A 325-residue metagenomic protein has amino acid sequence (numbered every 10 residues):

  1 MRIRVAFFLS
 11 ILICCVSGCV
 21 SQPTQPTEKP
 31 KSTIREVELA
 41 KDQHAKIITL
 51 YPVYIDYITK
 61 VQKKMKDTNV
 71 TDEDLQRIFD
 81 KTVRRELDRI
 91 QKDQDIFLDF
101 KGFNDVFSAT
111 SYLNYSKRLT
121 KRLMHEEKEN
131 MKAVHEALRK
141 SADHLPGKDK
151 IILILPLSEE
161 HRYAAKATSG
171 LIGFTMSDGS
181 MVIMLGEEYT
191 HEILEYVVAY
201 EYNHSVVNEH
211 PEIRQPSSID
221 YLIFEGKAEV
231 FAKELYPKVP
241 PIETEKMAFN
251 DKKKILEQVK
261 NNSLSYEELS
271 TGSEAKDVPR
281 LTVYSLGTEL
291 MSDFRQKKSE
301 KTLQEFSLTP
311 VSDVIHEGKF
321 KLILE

Functional and structural regions predicted by a protein language model:
C14-G18: C-terminal motif of bacterial Sec signal peptides marking the signal peptidase cleavage site
V20-Q22: Bacterial signal peptide processing site
T24-M131: Non-catalytic architectural context of zinc metalloproteases
K29-T68, S218-I255, K321-E325: Post-HExxH zinc-binding segment in Zn-dependent metallohydrolases
F79, N262-E325: Pan-zinc metallopeptidase signature
R118-S177: Auxiliary, metal-adjacent structural segments of Zn-dependent hydrolase domains
V182-V198: Short pre-active-site segment immediately N-terminal to the catalytic Zn-binding motif
E195-E209, E229: Active-site recognition of the HExxH zinc-binding catalytic motif
